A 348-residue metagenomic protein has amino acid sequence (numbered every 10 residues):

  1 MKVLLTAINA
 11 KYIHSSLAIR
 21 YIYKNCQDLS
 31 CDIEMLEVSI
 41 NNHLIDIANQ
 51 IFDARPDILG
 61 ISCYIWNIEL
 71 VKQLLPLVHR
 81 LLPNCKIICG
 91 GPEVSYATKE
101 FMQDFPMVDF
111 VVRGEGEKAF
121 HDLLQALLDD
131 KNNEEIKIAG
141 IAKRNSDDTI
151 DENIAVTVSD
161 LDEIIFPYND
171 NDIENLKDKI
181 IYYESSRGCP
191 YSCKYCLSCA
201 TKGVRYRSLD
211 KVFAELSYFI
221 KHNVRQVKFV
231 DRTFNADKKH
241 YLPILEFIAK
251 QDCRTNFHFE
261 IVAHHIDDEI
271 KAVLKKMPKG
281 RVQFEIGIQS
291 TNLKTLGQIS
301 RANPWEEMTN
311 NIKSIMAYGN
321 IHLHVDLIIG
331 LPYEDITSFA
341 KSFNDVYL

Functional and structural regions predicted by a protein language model:
M1, I138, A142-S185: N-terminal [4Fe-4S]-dependent radical SAM core
K2, A7, A18, N25-A155: Glycine-rich beta-alpha loop elements in corrinoid/cobalamin-binding modules across cobalamin-dependent enzymes
V3, I33, I87, I138-A139 (+4 more regions): Hydrophobic/aromatic residues located in beta-strands of well-ordered beta-sheets within soluble catalytic
Y12-A18: Short N-terminal binding/cap micro-motifs at the start of the first secondary-structure element
I47, V71, F101, F120 (+4 more regions): Aromatic/hydrophobic pocket-lining residues that form the small-molecule binding cavity in soluble enzyme cores
R55-L59, V224, L348: Proline-aspartate-enriched helix->loop->beta-strand connector
T98-D104, V273-L274, Y333-Y347: Catalytic cores of alpha/beta
D162-I321, I329: Radical SAM [4Fe-4S] cluster-binding motif and immediate context
